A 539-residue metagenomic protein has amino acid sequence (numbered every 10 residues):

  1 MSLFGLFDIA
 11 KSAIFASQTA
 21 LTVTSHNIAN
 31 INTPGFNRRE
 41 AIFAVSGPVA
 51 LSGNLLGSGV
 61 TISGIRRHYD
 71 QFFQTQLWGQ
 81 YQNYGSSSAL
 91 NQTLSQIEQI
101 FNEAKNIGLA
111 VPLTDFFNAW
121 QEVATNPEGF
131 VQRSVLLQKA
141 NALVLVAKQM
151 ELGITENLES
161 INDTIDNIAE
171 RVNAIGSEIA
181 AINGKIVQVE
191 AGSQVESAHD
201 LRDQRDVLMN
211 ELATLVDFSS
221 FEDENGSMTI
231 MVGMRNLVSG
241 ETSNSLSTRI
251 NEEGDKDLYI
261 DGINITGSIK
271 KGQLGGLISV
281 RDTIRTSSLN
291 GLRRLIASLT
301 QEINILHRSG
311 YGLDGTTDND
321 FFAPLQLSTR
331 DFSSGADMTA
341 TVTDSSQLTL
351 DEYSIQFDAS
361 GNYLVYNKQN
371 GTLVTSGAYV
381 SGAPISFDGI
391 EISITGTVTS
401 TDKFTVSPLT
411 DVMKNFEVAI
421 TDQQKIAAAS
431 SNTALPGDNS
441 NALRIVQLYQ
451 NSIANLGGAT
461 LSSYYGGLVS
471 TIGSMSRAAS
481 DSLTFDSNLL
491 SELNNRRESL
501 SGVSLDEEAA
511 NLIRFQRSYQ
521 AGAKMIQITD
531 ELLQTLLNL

Functional and structural regions predicted by a protein language model:
M1-L539: S/T-rich, low-complexity, solvent-exposed segments of bacterial secretion/appendage proteins
